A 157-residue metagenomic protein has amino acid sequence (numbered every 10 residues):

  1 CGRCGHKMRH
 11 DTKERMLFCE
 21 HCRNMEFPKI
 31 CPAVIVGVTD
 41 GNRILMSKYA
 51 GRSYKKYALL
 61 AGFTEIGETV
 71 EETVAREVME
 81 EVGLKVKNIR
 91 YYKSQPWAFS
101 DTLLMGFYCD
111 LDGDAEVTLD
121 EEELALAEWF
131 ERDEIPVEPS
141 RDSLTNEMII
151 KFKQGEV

Functional and structural regions predicted by a protein language model:
G2-G5, R23: Cys/His-coordinated zinc-binding microdomains
H6-R9, F27: Short functional micro-motifs and their immediate structural scaffolds
H10, Y54-Y57, F99, D120-V157: Nudix hydrolase/Nudix homology domain
L17-L59, F63-T64, K85-V86, C109-G113: N-terminal strand-loop-strand
V34, L103-M105, A125: Change "...and in nucleic-acid phosphodiester-cleaving endonucleases..." to "...and in nucleic-acid processing enzymes
A58-K93, F107: The catalytic Nudix box helix
Q95-T118: Active-site-adjacent beta-strand/loop module that shapes the phosphate/pyrophosphate-binding cleft
